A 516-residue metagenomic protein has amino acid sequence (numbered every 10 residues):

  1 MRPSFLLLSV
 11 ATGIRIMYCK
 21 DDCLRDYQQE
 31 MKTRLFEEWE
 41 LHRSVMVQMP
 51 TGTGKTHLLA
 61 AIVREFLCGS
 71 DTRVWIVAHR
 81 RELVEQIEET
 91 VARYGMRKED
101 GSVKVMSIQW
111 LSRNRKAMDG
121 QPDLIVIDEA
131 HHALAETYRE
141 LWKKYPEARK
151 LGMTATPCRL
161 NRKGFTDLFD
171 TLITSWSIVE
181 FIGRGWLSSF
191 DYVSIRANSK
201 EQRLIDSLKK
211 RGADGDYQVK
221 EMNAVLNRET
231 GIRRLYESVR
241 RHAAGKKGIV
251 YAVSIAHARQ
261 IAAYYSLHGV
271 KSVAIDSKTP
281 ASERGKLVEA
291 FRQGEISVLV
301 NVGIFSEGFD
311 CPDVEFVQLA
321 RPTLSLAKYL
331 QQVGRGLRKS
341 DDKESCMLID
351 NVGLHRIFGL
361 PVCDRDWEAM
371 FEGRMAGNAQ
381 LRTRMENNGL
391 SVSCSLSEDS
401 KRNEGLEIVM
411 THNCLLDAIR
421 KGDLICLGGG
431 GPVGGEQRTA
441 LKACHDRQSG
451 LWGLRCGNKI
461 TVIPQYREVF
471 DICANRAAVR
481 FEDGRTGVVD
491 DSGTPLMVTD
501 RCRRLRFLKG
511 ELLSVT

Functional and structural regions predicted by a protein language model:
I14-V45: Conserved pre-motif I regulatory segment
A135-F190: Post-DEXD/H (motif II) to motif III coupling segment of the RecA-like Helicase ATP-binding lobe
W176-I249: Conserved interdomain linker/interface between the two RecA-like ATPase lobes of SF2 helicase motors
K271-A274, T279-N301: Conserved helicase ATPase core of P-loop NTP-dependent helicases/translocases
E307-P322, C346-I349: A short beta-strand element within the Helicase C-terminal
S325-D341: Conserved SF2 helicase motif VI
G336-V362: Conserved segment of the helicase C-terminal RecA-like domain
L416-T516: Residue-level detector of conserved, function-critical positions
